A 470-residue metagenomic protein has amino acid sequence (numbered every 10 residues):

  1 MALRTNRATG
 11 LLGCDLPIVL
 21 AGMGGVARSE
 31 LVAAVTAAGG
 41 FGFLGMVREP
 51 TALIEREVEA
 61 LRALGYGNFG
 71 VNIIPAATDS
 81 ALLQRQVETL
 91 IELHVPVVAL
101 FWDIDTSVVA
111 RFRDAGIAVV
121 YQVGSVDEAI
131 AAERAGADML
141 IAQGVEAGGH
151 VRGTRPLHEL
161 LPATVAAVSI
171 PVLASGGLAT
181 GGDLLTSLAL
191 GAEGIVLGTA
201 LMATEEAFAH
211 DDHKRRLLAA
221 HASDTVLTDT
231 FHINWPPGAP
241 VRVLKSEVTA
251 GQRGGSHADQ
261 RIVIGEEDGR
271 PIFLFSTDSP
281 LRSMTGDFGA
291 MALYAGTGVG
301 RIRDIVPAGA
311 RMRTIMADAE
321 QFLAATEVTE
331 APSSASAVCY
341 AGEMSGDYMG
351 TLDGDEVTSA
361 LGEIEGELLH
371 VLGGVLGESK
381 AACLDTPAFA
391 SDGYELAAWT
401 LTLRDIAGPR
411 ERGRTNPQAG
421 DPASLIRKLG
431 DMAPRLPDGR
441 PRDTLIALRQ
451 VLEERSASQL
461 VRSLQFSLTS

Functional and structural regions predicted by a protein language model:
M1-P171: Active-site entrance/lid segments in N-terminal catalytic domains of soluble metabolic enzymes
E55, R313-M316, I446: Generic alpha-helical structural signal
R155-L173, A179-Y348: Conserved active-site-proximal phosphate/metal-binding subdomains
G354-T358: Short, charge/polar-rich alpha-helical segments
L361-I364: Long, non-catalytic architectural segments outside compact domain cores
E367-D431: Amphipathic alpha-helical interaction modules
K428, M432-S470: Amphipathic alpha-helical binding modules
